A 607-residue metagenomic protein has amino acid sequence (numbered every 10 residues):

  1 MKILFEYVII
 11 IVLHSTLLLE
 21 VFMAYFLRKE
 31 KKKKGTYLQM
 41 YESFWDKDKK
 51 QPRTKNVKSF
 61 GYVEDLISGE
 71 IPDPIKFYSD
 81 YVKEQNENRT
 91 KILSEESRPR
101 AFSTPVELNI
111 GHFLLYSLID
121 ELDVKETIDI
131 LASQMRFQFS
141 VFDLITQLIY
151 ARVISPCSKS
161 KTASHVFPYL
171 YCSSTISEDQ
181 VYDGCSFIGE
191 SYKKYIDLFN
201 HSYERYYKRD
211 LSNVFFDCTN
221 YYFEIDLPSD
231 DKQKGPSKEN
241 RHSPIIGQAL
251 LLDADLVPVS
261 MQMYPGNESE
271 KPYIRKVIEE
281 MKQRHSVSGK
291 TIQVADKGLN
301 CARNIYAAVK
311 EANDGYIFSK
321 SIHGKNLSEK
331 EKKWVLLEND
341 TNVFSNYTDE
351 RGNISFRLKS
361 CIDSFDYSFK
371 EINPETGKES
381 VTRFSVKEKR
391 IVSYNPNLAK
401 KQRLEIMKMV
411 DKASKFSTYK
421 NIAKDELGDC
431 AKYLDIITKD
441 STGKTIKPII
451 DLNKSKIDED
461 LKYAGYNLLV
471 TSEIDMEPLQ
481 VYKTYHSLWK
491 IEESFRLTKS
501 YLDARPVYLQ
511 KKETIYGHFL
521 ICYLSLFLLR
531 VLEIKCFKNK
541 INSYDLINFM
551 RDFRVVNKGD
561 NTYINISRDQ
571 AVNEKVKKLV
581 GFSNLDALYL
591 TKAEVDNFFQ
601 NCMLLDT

Functional and structural regions predicted by a protein language model:
M1-D230, L250-N267, K456-D460, S567-T607: Dynamic "connector" segments at or just before major functional cores
K47-K49, Y169-I176, Y207, A254-V257 (+5 more regions): Secondary-structure transition/capping motifs at alpha-helix termini and the adjoining loop/turn into the next element
V141-F142, I154-S155, S177, Y207 (+7 more regions): Secondary-structure capping and boundary motifs in well-ordered enzyme cores
E224-D230, S260-Q262, R303-A307, L327-K332: Short acidic, glycine/serine/threonine-rich loops at helix termini
R241-Q283: Electropositive, glycine- and tryptophan-enriched low-complexity nucleic-acid-binding patches
I246, S260-M263, A312-T484, D552-N565 (+1 more regions): An anionic, glycine-rich sequence signature occurring as long contiguous blocks
S269, V294-R303, I322-K325, E513-I515: Acidic, metal-coordinating catalytic cores used for nucleic-acid/nucleotide bond scission and strand-transfer chemistry
V481-Y508: Short amphipathic alpha-helical "interface-anchor" segments enriched in bulky aromatics
